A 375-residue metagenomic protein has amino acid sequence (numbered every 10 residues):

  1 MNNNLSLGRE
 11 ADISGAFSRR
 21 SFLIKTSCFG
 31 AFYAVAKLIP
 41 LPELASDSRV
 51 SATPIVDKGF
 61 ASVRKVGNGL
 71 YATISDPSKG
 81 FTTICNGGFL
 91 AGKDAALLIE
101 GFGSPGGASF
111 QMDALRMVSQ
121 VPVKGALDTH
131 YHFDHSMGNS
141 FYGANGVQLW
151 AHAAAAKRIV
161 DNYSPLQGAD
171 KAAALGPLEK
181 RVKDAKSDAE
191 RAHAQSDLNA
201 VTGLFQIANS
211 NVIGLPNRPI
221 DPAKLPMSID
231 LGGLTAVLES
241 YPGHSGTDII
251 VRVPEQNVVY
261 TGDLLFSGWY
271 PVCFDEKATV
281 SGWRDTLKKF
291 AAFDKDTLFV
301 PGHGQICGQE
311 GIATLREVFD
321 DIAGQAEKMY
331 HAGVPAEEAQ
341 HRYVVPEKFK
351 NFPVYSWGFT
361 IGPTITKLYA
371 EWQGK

Functional and structural regions predicted by a protein language model:
M1-S21, L44: N-terminal secretory signal peptides
N2, F17, S21-S27, F32 (+1 more regions): C-terminal regulatory/interaction regions
A16, K37-T73: C-terminal segment of N-terminal export signals and the immediately downstream linker at the start of the mature
R64-L115, I249-V253, N257-G262: Conserved beta-strand hairpin/beta-sheet module of binuclear metal-dependent hydrolase folds, prominently
I99-G101, K124-H132, W150-H152, Y260-G262 (+1 more regions): Active-site neighborhood of phospho(di)ester-bond hydrolases with catalytic His/Asp-centered motifs
R116-K224, S228, G324: Active-site HxH/HxHxD metal-binding segment of metal-dependent hydrolases
P219-V253: Core dinuclear metal-dependent hydrolase active-site scaffold
V258, V280-E338: Divalent-metal (often Zn2+) His-rich catalytic cores of metallo-beta-lactamase-fold enzymes
